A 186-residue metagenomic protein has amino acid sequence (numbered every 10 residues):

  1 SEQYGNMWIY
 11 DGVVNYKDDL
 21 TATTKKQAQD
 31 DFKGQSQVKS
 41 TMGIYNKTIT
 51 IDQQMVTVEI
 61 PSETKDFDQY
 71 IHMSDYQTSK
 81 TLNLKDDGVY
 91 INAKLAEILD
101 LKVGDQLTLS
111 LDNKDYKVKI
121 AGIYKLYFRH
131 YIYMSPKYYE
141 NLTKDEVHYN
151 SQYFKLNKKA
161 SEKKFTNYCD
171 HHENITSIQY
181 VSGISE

Functional and structural regions predicted by a protein language model:
Q3, Y10-D11, T21-Q106, K117 (+1 more regions): Short beta-strand boundary microenvironments
M7-W8, N83, I123-K163: Small-residue transmembrane helix packing/gating motifs
V13-N15, G88-Y90, Y131, S151-Y153: Short aromatic/hydrophobic contact patches that present stacked aromatics for nucleic-acid/ligand binding
Y16-A22, K155-A160: Short, surface-exposed ligand-recognition loops at beta-strand->loop->(often short) alpha-helix junctions that present
S151-K158, E162-E186: A cross-kingdom feature of multi-pass membrane systems that activates on extracytoplasmic/periplasmic
